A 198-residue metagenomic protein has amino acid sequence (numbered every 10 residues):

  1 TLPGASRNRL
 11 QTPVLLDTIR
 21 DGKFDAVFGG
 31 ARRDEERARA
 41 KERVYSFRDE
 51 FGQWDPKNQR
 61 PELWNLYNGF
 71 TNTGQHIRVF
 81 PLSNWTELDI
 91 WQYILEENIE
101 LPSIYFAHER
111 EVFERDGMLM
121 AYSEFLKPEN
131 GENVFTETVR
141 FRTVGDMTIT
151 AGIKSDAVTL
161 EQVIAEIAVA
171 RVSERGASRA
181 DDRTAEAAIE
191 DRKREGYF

Functional and structural regions predicted by a protein language model:
T1-F198: Nucleotide-activated chemistry modules centered on ATP-dependent adenylation/adenylyltransferase
